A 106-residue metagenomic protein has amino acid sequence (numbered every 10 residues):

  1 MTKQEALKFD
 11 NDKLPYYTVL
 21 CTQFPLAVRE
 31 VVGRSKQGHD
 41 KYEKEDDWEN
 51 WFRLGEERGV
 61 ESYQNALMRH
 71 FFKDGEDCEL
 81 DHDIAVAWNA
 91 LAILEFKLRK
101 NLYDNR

Functional and structural regions predicted by a protein language model:
M1-R106: Intrinsically disordered, low-complexity regulatory regions that flank transcription factor DNA-binding cores
